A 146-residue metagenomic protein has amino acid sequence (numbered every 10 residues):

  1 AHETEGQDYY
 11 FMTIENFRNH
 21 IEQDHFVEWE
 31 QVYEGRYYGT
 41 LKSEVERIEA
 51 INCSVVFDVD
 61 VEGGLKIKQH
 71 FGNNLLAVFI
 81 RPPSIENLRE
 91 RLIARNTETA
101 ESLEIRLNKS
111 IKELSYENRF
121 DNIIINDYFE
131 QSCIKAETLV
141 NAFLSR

Functional and structural regions predicted by a protein language model:
A1-H2, L65-I67, I85-R91, S132-I134: Switch/connector loops and helix/strand junctions flanking conserved nucleotide-binding motifs in nucleotide-processing
A1-V55, V61-L65: ATP-dependent small-molecule kinase phosphotransfer cores that center on conserved nucleotide phosphate-binding segments
Y10, L76-V78, N122-I124: Hydrophobic/aromatic beta-strand patches that form the interior of the parallel beta-sheet core in alpha/beta enzyme
F17, V56, S110, I124: Residue-level signature of catalytic and energy-coupling elements of molecular machines, predominantly ATP/GTP-dependent
V55-D60, H70-A94: Conserved phosphate-donor/acceptor-positioning beta-strand/loop module used by diverse small-molecule
D60-V61, Y128: Short glycine-/small-residue-rich Rossmann-like dinucleotide-binding loops
E90-E98, K112-R146: NTP-dependent small-molecule kinase module
A100-I111: Glycine-rich S-adenosyl-L-methionine
